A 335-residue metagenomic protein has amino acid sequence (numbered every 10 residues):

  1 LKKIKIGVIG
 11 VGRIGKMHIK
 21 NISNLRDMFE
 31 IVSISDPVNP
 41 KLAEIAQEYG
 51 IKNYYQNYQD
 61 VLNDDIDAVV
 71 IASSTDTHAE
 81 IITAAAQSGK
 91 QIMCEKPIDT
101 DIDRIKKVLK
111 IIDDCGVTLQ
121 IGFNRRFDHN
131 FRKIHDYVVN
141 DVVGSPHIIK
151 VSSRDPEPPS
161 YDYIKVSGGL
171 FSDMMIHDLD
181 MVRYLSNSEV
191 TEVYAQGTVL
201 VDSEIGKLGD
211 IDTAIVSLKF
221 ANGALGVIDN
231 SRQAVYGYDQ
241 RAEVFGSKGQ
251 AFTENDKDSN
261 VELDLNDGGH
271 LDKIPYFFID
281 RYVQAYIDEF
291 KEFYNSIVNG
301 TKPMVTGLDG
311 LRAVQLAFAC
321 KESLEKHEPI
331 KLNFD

Functional and structural regions predicted by a protein language model:
L1-K3, D60, A68-I71, K106 (+1 more regions): C-terminal helix-rich "cap/oligomerization" subdomain common to oxidoreductases
L1-Y49: N-terminal Rossmann-like dinucleotide-binding module
K5, V199, E204-K207, A221-D288: NAD(P)-dinucleotide binding in Rossmann-like oxidoreductases
H18, Y49-I111: Beta-loop-alpha module in the N-terminal Rossmann-like domain of NAD(P)-dependent dehydrogenases, especially those
I71, M93-C94, L119-I121, K150 (+2 more regions): Hydrophobic residues in well-ordered beta-strands that form the structural core
D99-S160: A contiguous active-site-proximal alpha/beta segment in oxidoreductase catalytic domains
Y161-L225, S231-Y236, L308: Rossmann-like dinucleotide-binding domain that binds NAD(P)(H)
